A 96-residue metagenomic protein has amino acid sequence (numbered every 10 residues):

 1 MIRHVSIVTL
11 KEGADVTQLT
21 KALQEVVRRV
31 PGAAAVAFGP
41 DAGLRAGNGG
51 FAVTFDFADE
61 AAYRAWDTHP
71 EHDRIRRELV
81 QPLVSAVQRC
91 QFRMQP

Functional and structural regions predicted by a protein language model:
M1-G50, A58-T68, Q91-P96: Short S/T/G/P-rich N-terminal loop/turn motif that feeds into the first structured element of a domain
V5, D73-R74: Long, contiguous binding/interaction regions
A22, I75-R76: Hydrophobic alpha-helical segments typical of transmembrane helices and their membrane-interface/capping positions
A62-Y63, H72, V80: A generic structural signal for short hydrophobic patches within well-formed alpha-helices
D67, R76-L79: Short, flexible helix/strand-to-coil boundary loops that buttress conserved ligand/catalytic motifs in alpha/beta
E78-P96: Charge-dense polyanion-binding interfaces
